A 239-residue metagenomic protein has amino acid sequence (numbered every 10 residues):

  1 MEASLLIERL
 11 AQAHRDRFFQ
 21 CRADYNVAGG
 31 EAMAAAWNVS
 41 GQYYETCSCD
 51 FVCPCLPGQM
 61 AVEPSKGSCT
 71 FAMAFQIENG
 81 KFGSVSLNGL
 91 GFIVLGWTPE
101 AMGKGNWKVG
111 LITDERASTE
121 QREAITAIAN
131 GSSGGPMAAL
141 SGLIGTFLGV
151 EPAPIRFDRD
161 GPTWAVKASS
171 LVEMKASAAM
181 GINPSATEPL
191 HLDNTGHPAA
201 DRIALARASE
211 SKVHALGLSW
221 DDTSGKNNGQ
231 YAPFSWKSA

Functional and structural regions predicted by a protein language model:
L5-L6, L10: Leucine-biased recognition of intrinsically disordered, low-complexity hydrophobic segments
Q12-A32: Short, Lys/Arg-enriched N-terminal segments with co-localized hydrophobic residues within the first ~10-30 amino acids
A28-A34, S235-A239: Intrinsically disordered, low-complexity regulatory segments in tyrosine-phosphorylation signaling proteins
A34-G80: N-terminal ordered "arm"
S65-A138: Aromatic- and glycine-enriched beta-alpha-beta binding-site module
W107-E188: Charged linear interaction tracts used for macromolecular binding and regulation
I182-A239: Extended, charged low-complexity segments that frequently continue into or abut oligomerization scaffolds
